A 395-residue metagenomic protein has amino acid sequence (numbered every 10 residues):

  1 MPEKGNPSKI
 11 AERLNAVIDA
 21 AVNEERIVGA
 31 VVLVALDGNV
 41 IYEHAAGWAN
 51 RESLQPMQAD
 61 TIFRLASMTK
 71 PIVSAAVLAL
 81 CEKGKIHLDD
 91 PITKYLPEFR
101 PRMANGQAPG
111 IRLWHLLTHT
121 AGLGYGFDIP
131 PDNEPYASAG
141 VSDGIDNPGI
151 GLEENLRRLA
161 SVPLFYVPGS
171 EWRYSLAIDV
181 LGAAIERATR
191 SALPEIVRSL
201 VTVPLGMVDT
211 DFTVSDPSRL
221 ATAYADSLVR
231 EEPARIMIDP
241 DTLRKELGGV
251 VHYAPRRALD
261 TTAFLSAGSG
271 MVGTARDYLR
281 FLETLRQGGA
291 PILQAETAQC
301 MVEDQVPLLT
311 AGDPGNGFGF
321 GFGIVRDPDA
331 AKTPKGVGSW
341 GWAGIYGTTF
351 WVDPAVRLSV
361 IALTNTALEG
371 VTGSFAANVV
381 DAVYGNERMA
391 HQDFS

Functional and structural regions predicted by a protein language model:
K4-L65, P101-A104, A377, D381-Y384: Short, conserved catalytic-motif segment at the N-terminal edge
E12-D19, V32, G38, R64-I92 (+3 more regions): Active-site SXXK
V28-A30, Y346-T349: Short loop/turn microsegments at loop-to-beta-strand junctions
I41, F350-W351, R357-T366: Short, well-ordered beta-strand elements
L88-A104, P204-L205: Short, glycine/proline-biased beta-turn/loop segments that scaffold the active-site neighborhood
M103-P334: Short, surface-exposed loop or secondary-structure junction motifs that flank catalytic or metal-binding residues
Q287, T297, V302-P307, D327 (+1 more regions): Short, gly/Ser/Thr-rich active-site loops of penicillin-recognizing serine hydrolases
